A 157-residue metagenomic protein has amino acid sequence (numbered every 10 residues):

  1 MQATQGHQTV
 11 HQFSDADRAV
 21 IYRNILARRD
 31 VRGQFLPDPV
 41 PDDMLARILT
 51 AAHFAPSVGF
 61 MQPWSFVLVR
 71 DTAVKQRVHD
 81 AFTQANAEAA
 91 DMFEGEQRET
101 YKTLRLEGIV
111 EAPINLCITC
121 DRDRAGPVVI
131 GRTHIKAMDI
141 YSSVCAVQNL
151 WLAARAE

Functional and structural regions predicted by a protein language model:
M1-A46, T50, M61-Q62: Specificity-determining recognition surfaces
R28, A55, A85: Change "in soluble alpha/beta enzymes" to "in soluble alpha/beta proteins
I48, A52, N149-L150: Aromatic/hydrophobic pocket-lining residues that form π-stacking "cages" and hydrophobic walls in ligand
F54-F60: Glycine-rich phosphate/pyrophosphate-binding beta-alpha loops
S65-S143: Glycine/small-residue-rich phosphate/adenosyl-binding loop
S142-C145, N149-L152: Short amphipathic alpha-helical face segments that pack within enzyme cores and frequently flank/anchor catalytic
R155-A156: Short hydrophobic alpha-helices that are characteristic scaffold elements of the AMP-binding
